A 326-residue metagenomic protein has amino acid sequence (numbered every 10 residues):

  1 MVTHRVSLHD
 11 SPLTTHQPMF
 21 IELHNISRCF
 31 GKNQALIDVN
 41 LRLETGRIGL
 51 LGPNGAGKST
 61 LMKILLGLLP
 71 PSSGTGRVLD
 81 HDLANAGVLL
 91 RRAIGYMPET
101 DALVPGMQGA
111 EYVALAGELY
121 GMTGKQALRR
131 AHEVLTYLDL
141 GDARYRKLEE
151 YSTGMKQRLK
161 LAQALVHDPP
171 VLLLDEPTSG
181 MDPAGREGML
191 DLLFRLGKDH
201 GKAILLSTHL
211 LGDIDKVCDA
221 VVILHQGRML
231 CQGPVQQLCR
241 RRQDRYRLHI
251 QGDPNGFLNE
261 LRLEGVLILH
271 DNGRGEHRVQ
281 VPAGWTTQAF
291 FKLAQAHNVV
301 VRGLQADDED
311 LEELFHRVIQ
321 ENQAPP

Functional and structural regions predicted by a protein language model:
V2-S27, E321-P326: ABC-family P-loop ATPase nucleotide-binding domain
F20-I21, R28-H225, C231: ABC transporter nucleotide-binding domains
H81-A84, M229, Q251, G284 (+1 more regions): Short, surface-exposed acidic/glycine-rich loop or hinge patches that mediate macromolecular interfaces
L115, E133, N259, K292 (+1 more regions): Surface-exposed charge patches
A143, T153, D253, P282 (+1 more regions): Structured loop/turn residues at secondary-structure junctions
M189-P282: ABC transporter nucleotide-binding domain
P282-P326: C-terminal coupling/interaction segments
